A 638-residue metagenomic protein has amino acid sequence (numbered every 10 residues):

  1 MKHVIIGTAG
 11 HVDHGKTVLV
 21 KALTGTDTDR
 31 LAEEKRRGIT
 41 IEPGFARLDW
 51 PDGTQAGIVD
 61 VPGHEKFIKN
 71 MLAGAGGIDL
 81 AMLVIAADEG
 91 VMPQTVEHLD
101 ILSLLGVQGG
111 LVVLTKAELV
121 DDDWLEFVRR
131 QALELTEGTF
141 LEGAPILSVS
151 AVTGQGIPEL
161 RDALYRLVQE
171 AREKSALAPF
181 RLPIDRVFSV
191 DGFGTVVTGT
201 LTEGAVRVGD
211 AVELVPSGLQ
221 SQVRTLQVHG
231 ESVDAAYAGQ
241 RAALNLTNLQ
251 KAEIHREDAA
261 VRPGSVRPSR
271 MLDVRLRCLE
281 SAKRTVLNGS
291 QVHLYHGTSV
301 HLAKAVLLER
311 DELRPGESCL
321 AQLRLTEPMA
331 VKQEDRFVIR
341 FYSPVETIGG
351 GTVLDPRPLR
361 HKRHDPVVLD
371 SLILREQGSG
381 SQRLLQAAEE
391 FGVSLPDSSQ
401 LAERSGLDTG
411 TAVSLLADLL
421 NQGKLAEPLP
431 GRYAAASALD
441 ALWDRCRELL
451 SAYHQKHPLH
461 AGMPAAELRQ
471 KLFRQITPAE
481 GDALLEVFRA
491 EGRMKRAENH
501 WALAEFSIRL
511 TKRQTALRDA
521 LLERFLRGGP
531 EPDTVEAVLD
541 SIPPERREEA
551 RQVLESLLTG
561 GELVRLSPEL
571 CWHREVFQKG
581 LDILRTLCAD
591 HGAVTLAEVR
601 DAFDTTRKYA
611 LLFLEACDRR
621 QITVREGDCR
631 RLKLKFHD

Functional and structural regions predicted by a protein language model:
M1-V61: Conserved G1/Walker A P-loop phosphate-binding module
H11, V187, G204, L226 (+2 more regions): Residue-level recognition of beta-strand microenvironments
V12, I39-I41, R47-D52, A73-G77 (+2 more regions): Conserved catalytic network of the ASCE P-loop NTPase/AAA+ motor domain
D13, L19, G38, D60 (+15 more regions): Residue-level signature of catalytic and energy-coupling elements of molecular machines, predominantly ATP/GTP-dependent
Q55, V61-K66, G76-L99, S103-E126: Conserved Switch II/interswitch segment of TRAFAC-class P-loop GTPases
H64-E65, D88-M92, V107, K116-D121 (+7 more regions): Conserved nucleotide-binding/hydrolysis micro-motifs of P-loop NTPases
A117, D123, E134-A282: Conserved catalytic-core segments of large NTP-driven translation/proteostasis enzymes
V120-W124, E134, L249-R565, H573-I622 (+2 more regions): C-terminal effector modules of nucleic-acid-centric enzymes and ribosome-associated factors
